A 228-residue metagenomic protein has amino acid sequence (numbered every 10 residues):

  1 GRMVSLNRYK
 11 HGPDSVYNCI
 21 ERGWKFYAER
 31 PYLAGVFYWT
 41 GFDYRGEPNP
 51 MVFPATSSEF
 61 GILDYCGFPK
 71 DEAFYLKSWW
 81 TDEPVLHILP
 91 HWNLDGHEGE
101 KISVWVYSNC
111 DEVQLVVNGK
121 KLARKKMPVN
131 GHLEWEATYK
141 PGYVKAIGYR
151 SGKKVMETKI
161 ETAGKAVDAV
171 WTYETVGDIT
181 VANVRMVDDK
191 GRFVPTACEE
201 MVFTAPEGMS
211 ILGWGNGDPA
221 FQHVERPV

Functional and structural regions predicted by a protein language model:
G1, D168-T175, E225-V228: Short, intrinsically disordered, charge-balanced linker/junction segments flanking boundaries in proteins
G1-K126, H132-K153: Extended substrate-binding grooves/exosites of carbohydrate-active enzymes
I102-S108, I147, D178-P195: Beta-strand-rich structural segments
N109-D111, V116-L122, E157-K159, K190-H223: Short flexible loop/turn segments that cap and initiate beta-strands
M127-L133, A220-V228: Aromatic sugar-binding surface patches on proteins that engage polysaccharides or sugar-phosphate polymers
Y139-Y143, I179, C198: Extracellular Ig-like/FN3 beta-sandwich strand-entry sites
G152-G164: Edge beta-strands of extracellular beta-sandwich domains
G164-V181, V187: Beta-strand-rich domain onsets/edges
